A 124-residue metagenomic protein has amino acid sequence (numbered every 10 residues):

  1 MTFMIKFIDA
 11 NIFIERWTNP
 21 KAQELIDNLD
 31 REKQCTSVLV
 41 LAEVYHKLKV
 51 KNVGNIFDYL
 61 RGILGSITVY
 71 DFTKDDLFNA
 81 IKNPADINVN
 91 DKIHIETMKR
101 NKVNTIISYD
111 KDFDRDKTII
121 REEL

Functional and structural regions predicted by a protein language model:
M1-I5, I95-L124: Acidic, PIN/NYN-like endoribonuclease modules and their adjacent C-terminal/linker elements
M1-T36, V50-G54, D58: Short, well-structured N-terminal submotif of metal-dependent ribonuclease cores
I8-D9, D30, Q34-S37, I87-N88 (+2 more regions): Histidine- and aromatic-rich ligand-binding microenvironments
F13, L41, F113-D114: A generic structural signal for short hydrophobic patches within well-formed alpha-helices
W17-T18, L48, I81-P84, D110 (+1 more regions): Short, flexible helix/strand-to-coil boundary loops that buttress conserved ligand/catalytic motifs in alpha/beta
Q23, L39-T68, D75-D76: Active-site-proximal, substrate-binding regions of enzyme catalytic domains and RNA-binding/basic surfaces
I56-Y59, L64, T68, D76-L77 (+3 more regions): Internal alpha/beta domain cores that form substrate/cofactor-binding pockets in large enzymes and binding proteins
T68-K111: Active-site neighborhoods of divalent-metal-dependent phosphate/nucleic-acid chemistry enzymes
